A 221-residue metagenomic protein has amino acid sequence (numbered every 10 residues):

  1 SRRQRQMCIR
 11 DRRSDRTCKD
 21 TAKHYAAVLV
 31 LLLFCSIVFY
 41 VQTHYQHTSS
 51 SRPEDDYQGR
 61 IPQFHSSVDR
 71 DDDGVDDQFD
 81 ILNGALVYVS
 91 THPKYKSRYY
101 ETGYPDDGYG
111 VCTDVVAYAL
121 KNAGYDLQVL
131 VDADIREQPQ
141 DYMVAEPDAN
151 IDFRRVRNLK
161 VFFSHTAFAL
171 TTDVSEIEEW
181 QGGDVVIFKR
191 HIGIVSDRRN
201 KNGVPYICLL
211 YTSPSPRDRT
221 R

Functional and structural regions predicted by a protein language model:
S1-R5, I9-D11, Y211-R221: Single conserved hydrophobic/aromatic residue that forms the stacking wall/gate of nucleotide- or nucleobase-binding
D15-L31: N-terminal Sec-pathway targeting helices
L33-Q42: Hydrophobic alpha-helical membrane-insertion segments, chiefly the h-region of N-terminal signal peptides
Q42-K160: N-terminal capping segments
V75, R136-I207: ...with weaker cross-activation on analogous glycine-rich loops/strands in unrelated enzymes
K94-G110, I135-R136, V185-S213, R221: Glycine-rich catalytic cores of cysteine/serine-nucleophile enzymes that process amide/ester linkages in cell-envelope
